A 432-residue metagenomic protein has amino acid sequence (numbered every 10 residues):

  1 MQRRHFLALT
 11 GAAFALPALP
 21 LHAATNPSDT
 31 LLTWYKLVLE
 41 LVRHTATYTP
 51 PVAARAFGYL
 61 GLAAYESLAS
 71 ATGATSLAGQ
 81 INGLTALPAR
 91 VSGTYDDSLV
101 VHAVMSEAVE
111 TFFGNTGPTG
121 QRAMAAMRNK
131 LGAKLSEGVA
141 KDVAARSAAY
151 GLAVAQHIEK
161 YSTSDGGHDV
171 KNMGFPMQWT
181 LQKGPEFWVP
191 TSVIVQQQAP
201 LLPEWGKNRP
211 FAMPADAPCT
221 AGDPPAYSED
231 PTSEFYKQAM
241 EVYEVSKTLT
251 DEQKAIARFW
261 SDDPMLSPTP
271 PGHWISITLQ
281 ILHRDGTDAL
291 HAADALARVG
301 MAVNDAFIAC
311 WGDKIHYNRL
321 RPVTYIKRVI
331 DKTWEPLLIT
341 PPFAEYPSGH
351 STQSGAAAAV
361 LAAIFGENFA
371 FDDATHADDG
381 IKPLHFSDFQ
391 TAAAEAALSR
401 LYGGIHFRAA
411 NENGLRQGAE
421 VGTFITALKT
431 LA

Functional and structural regions predicted by a protein language model:
H5-A23: N-terminal export signals
A24-A432: Acidic/polar surface patches and capping/hinge elements
